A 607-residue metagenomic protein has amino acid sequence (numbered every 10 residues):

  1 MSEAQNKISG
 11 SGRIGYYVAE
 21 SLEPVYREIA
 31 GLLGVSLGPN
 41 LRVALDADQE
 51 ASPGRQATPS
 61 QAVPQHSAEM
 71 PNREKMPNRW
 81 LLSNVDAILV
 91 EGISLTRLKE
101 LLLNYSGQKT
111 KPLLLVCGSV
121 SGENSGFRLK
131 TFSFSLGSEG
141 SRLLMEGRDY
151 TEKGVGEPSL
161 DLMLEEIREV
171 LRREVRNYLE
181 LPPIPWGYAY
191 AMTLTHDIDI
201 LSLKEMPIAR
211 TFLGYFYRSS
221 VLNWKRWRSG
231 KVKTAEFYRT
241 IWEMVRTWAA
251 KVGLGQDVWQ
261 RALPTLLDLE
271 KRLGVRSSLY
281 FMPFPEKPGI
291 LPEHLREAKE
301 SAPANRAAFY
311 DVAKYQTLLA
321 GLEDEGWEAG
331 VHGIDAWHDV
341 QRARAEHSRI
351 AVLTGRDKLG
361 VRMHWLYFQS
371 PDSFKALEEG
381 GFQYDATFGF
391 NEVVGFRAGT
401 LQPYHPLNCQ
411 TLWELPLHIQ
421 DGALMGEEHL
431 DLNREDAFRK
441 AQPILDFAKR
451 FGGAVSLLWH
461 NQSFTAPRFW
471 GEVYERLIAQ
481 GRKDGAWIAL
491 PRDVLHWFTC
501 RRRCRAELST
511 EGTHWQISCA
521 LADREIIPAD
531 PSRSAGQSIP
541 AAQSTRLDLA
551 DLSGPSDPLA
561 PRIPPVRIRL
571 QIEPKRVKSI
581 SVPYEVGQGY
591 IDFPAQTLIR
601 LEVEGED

Functional and structural regions predicted by a protein language model:
M1-G54, H66-A68, N72-R306, Q410-Q537 (+2 more regions): Terminal accessory/targeting
L22, Y26, D335-W413, L457 (+2 more regions): Catalytic domains of cell-wall/extracellular-matrix polysaccharide-remodeling enzymes, centered on de-N-acetylation
T195, G330, R362: Generic enzyme active-site microenvironment
R218-S220, R296-G326, L353-L359, G381-N391: Acidic, His- and aromatic-enriched active-site or binding-groove loops in soluble protein domains that engage sugars
L266-G274, A308-A329, H347-T354, H405-Q410 (+1 more regions): Acidic (Asp/Glu)-rich catalytic clusters
G289-E293, E325, V340: Secreted, luminal/periplasmic, and some membrane-associated catalytic domains that remodel anionic oxygen-ester
N305, A329-V340: Glycine-rich phosphate-binding "P-loop"
